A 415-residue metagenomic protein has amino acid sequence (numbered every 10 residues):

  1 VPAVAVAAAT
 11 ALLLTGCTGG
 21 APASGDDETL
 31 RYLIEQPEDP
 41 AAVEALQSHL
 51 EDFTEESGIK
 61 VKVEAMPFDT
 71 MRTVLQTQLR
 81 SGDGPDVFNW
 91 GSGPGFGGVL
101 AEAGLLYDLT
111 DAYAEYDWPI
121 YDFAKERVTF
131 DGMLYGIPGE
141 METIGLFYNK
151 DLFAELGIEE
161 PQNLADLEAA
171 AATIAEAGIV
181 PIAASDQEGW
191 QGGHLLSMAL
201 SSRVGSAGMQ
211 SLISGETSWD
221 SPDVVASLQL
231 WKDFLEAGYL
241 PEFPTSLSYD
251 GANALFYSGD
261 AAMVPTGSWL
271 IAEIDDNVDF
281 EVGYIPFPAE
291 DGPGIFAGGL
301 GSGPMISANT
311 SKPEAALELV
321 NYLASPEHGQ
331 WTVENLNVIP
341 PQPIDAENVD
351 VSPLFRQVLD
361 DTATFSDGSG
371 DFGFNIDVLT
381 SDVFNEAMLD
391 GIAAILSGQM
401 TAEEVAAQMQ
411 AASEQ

Functional and structural regions predicted by a protein language model:
A3-T10, L14-F96, D291, A315 (+3 more regions): Conserved N-terminal structural module of periplasmic/extracytoplasmic solute-binding proteins
E51, L156, A237, D275-V338: Extracytoplasmic/periplasmic substrate-recognition and gating elements
D52-I120, T129, A154-Q162, A262-M263 (+3 more regions): Extracytoplasmic "Venus flytrap"/periplasmic binding protein-like
G58, L100-G104, A124-E160, E168 (+3 more regions): Periplasmic solute-binding protein
Q78, P85-D86, Y116-L152, V180-A184 (+2 more regions): A structural signal for short loop-to-beta-strand junctions that line the ligand-binding cleft of periplasmic/secreted
S92-I144, I174, L195, D223 (+3 more regions): Hinge/lid segment of periplasmic solute-binding proteins
S214-P244: Glycine-centered hinge/linker elements that transmit conformational signals in sensory and ligand-binding systems
P341-A346, Q357-A412: C-terminal capping/gating helix-and-loop segments adjacent to ligand/active sites or protein-protein/ligand interfaces
